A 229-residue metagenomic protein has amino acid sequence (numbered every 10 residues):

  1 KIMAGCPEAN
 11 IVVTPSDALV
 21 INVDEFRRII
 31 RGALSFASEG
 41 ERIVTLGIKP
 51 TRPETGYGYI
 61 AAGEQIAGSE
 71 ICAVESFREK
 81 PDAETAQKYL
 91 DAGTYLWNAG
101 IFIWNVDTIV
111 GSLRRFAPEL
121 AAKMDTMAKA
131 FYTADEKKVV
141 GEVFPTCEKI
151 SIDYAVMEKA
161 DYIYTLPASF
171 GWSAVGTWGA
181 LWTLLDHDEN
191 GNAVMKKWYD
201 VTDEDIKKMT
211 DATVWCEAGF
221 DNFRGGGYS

Functional and structural regions predicted by a protein language model:
K1-Q65, I103, G111-F116: Conserved beta-loop-beta/alpha segment of the NTase-like Rossmann-fold superfamily that binds/positions NTPs
A4-C6, V12-V13, F36-E39, T51-E54 (+7 more regions): Solvent-exposed alpha-helices and their adjacent loops that cap or buttress functional pockets in soluble metabolic
D17-D24, I71-F77, Y95-G100, E142: Flexible, glycine/proline-enriched loop segments at strand-loop-helix junctions that form or flank small-ligand binding
I48, A62, E79-K80, V106 (+1 more regions): Active-site donor-binding loop signature of nucleotide-sugar glycosyltransferases
G63-L96, F131-A134: A short, charged helix-loop
G93-I109: Short loop-to-beta-strand entry elements in the cores of soluble alpha/beta enzymes
V106-S229: Left-handed beta-helix
